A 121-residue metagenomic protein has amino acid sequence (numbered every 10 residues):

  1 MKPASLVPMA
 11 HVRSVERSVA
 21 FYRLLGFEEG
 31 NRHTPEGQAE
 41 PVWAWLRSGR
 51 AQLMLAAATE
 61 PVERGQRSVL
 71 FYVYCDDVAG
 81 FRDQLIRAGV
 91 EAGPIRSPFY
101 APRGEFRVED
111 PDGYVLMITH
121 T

Functional and structural regions predicted by a protein language model:
M1-K2, T121: Absolute protein N-terminus
K2, M9-Q52: Core segments of cupin and vicinal oxygen chelate
A4-S14, A44-R47, E60-R87, G104-E109: Vicinal oxygen chelate
H33, R82-T121: Vicinal oxygen chelate
G37, P61, Y100: Positions that flank functional sites
Q52-L53, A92: Predominantly a core beta-strand signature of beta-propeller blades across repeat-based propeller domains
